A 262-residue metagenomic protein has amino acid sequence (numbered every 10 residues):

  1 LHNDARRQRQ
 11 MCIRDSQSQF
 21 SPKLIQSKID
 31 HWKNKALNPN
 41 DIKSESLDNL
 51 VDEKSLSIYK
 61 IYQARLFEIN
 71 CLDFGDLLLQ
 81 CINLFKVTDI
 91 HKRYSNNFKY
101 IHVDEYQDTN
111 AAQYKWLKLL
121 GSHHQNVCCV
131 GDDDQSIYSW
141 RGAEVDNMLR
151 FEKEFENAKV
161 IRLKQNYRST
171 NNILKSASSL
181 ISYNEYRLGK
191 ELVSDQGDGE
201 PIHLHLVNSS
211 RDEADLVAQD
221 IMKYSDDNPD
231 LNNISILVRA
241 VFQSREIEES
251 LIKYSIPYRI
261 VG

Functional and structural regions predicted by a protein language model:
L1-I13: Single conserved hydrophobic/aromatic residue that forms the stacking wall/gate of nucleotide- or nucleobase-binding
R9, F98-Y100, N126-V127, N157 (+1 more regions): The start of beta-strands in P-loop NTPase/AAA+ ATPase cores
R14-F20, P39-L50, L66-N70, H91 (+5 more regions): Short, polar/flexible loop-turn hinges at active-site or ligand-entry regions and domain interfaces
R14-I61, R65-C71, V87-T88, V145 (+1 more regions): Basic/charged alpha-beta structural segments of nucleotide/phosphate-handling enzymes
I29, D73, D104, I173 (+1 more regions): Residue-level signature of catalytic and energy-coupling elements of molecular machines, predominantly ATP/GTP-dependent
L47-R150, R162-S169: Conserved helicase NTPase motor core
E156-K159, K164-Y258: Helicase P-loop NTPase motor core
